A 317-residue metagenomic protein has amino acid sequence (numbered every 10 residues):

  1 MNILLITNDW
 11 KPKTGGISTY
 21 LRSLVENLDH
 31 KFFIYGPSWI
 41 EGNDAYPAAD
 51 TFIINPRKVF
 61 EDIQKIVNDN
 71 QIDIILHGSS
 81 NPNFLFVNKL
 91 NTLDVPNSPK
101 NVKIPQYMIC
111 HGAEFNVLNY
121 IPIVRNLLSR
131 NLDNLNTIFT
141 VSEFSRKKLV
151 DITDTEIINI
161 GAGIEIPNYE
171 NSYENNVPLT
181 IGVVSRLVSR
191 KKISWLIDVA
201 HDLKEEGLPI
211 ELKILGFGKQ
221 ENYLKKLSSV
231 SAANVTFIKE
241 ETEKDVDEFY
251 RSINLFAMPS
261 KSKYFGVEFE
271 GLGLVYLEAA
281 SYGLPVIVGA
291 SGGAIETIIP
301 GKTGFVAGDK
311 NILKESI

Functional and structural regions predicted by a protein language model:
I6, F139, E174-K191, I197-H201 (+1 more regions): Conserved donor-binding/catalytic core segment of Leloir-type glycosyltransferases
H77-N83: Short His-centered aromatic/hydrophobic patch
Q106-P122, T137: A short, histidine- and acid-enriched strand-loop-helix "catalytic/donor-clamping" loop that lines the nucleotide-sugar
M108, D133-Y169: Donor nucleotide-sugar binding/catalytic pocket of nucleotide-sugar-dependent glycosyltransferases
L224-D247, L255: Nucleotide-activated donor-binding/catalytic signature segment of Leloir-type glycosyltransferases, i.e., the conserved
R251-F269, L284: Acidic donor-binding loop of glycosyltransferase active sites
Y276, A280-S281, P285-V288: Short hydrophobic beta-strand element within catalytic cores of glycosyltransferases and related nucleotide-activated
I299-N311: Conserved acidic donor-binding segment of nucleotide-sugar-dependent glycosyltransferases
